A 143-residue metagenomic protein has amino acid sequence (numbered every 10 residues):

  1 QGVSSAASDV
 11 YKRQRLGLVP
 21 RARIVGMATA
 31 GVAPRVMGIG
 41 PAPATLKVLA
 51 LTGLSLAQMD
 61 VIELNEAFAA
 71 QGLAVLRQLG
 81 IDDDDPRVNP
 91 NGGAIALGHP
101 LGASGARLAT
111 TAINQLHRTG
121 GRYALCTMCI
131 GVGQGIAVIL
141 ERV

Functional and structural regions predicted by a protein language model:
Q1-A7, Y11: Single conserved hydrophobic/aromatic residue that forms the stacking wall/gate of nucleotide- or nucleobase-binding
S5, G105-V143: Conserved beta-strand-centric core segments of catalytic alpha/beta enzyme folds
S5, G17-G98, H117, R142-V143: Conserved "HGTGT" condensation-loop signature of ketosynthase/thiolase-family condensing enzymes that catalyze
K12-L16: Short helix-loop capping/hinge motifs at secondary-structure junctions, enriched in acidic/polar residues
P100-G102: CBM-like carbohydrate-recognition segments
